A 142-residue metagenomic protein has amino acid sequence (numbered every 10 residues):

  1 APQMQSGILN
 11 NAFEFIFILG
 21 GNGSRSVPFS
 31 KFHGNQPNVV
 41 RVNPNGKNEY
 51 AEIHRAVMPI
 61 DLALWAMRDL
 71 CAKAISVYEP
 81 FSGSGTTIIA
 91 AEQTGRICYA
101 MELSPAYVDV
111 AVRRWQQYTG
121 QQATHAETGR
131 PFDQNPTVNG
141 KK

Functional and structural regions predicted by a protein language model:
A1-V108: Core catalytic lobe of class I
V112-K142: S-adenosyl-L-methionine
